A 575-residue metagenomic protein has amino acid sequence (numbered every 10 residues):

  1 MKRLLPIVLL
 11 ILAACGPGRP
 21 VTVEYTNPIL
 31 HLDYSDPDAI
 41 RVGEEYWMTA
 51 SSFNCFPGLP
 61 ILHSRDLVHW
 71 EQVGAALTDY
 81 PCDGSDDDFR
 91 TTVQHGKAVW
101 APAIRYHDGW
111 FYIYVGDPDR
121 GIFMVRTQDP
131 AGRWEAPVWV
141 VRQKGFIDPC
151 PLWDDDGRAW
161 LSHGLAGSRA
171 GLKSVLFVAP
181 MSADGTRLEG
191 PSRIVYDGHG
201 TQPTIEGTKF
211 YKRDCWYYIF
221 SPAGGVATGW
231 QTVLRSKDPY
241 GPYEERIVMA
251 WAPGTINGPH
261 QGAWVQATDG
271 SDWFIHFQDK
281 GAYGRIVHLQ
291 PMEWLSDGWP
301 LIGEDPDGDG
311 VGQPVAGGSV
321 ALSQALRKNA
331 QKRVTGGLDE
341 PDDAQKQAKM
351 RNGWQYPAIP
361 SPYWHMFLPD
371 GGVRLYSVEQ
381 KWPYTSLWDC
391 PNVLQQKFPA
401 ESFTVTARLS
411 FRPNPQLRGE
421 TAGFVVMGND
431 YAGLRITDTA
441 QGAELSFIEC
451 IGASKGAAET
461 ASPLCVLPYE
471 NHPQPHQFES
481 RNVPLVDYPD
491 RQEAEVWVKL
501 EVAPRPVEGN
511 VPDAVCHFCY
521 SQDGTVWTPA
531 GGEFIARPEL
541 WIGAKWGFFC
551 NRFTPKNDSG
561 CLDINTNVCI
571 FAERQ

Functional and structural regions predicted by a protein language model:
L4-A13: Sec-dependent N-terminal signal peptides
C15-Q575: Carbohydrate-active catalytic/glycan-binding domains of CAZyme proteins, especially the secreted or lumenal ectodomains
